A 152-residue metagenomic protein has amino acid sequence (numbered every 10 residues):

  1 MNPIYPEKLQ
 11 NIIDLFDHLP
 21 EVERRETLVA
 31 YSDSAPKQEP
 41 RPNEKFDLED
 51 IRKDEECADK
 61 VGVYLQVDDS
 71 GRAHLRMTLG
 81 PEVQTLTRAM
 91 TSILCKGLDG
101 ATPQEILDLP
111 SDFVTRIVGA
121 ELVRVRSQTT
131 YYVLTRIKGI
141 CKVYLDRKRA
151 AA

Functional and structural regions predicted by a protein language model:
N2-I51: Extended low-complexity intrinsically disordered regions
S32, G97-L98, I137, C141: Generic structural signal for hydrophobic core residues of well-folded globular domains
D54-A58: A short catalytic or substrate-binding loop motif that flags glycine-/basic-rich loops and adjacent residues that bind
D59-D68: Short beta-strand elements
V67-Q84, K96-D99: Conserved interaction-surface patches within small, structured recognition/assembly domains
T85-A89: Short Cys/His-based metal-binding microdomains
T91-C95, E121: Feature captures hydrophobic
Q104, L109, F113-A152: C-terminal binding/interaction regions
